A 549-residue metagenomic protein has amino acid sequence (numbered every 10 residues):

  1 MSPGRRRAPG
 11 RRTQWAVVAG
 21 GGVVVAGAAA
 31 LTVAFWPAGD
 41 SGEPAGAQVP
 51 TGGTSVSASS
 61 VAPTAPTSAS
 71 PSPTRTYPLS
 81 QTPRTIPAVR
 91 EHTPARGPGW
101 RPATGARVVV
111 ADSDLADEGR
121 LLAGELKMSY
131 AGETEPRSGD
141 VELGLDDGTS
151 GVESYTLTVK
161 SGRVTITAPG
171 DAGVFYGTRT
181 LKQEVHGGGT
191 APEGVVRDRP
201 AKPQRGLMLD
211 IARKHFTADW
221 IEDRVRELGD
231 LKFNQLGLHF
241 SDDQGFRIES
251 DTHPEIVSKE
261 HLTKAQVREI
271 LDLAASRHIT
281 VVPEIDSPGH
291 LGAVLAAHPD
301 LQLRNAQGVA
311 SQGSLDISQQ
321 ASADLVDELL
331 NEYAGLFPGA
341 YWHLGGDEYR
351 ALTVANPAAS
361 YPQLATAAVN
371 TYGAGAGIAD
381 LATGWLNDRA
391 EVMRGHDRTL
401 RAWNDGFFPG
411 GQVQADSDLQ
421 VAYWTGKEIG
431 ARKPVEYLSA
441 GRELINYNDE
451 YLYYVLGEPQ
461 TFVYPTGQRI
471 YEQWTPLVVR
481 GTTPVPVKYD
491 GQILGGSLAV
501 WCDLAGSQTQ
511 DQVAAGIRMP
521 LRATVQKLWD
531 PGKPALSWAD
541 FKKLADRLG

Functional and structural regions predicted by a protein language model:
S2-A172, T180-L181, T190-P192, A402-F407: Acidic, contiguous N-terminal accessory segments
S113-D117, A172-F175, H215-D219, H261 (+8 more regions): Soluble non-cytosolic domains of exported or imported proteins
V152-A323, N331-Y341, P357, L504: Feature activates predominantly on carbohydrate-active enzymes
Q204-M208, Q235-G237, H278-V282, Y341-H343 (+4 more regions): Structural preference for beta-strand elements that scaffold enzyme active sites
A212-K214, S241-G245, E284-H290, D347-Y349 (+4 more regions): Active-site beta-loop-alpha junctions enriched in small/polar residues
Q312-D418, I429-P434: Active-site neighborhood of glycoside hydrolase catalytic domains
L400-D405, Q414-G549: Flexible, acidic glycine-rich loops studded with aromatic residues
